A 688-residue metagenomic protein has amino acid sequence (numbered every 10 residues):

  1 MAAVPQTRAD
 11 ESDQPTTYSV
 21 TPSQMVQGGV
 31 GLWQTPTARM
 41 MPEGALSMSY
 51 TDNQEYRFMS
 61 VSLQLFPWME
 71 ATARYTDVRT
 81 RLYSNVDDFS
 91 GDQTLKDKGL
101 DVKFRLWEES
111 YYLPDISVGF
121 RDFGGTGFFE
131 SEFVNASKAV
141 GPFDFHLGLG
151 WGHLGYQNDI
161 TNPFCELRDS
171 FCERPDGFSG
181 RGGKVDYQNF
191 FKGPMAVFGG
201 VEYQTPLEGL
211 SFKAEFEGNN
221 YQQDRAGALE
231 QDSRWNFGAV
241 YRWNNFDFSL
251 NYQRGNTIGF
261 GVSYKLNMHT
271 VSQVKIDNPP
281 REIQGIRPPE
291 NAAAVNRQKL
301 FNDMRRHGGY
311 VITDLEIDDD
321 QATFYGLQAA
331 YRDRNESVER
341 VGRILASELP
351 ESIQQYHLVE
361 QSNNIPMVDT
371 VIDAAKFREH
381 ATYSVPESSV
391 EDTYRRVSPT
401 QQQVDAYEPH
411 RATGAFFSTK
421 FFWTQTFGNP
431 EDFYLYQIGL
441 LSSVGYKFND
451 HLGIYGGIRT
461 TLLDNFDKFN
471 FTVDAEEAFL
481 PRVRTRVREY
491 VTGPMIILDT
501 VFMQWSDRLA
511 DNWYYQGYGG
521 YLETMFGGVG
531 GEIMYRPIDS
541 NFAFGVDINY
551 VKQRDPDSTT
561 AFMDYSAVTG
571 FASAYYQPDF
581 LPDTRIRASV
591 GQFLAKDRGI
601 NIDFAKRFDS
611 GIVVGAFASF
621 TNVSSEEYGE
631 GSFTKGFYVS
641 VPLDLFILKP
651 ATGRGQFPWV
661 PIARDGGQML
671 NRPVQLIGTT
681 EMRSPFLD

Functional and structural regions predicted by a protein language model:
T7-F128, V140-G141, H153, V185 (+9 more regions): Transmembrane beta-barrel domains of Gram-negative outer membranes and organellar outer membranes
P42-L46, R57, P67-M69, Y112-I116 (+16 more regions): Outer-envelope beta-barrel architecture signal
L46-Y50, V61, A71-A73, V102 (+14 more regions): Membrane-embedded beta-strand positions of outer-membrane beta-barrel proteins
M48, M59-L63, L100-F104, V134-K138 (+11 more regions): Residues on the lipid-exposed face of transmembrane beta-strands in outer-membrane beta-barrel proteins
L65-P67, K103-S110, V140-P142, T205-L207 (+9 more regions): Outer-membrane beta-barrel proteins
A73-D101, R105, G119-F123, G127-S131 (+11 more regions): Outer-membrane beta-barrel translocator/channel fold
V271-D318: N-proximal, solvent-exposed amphipathic alpha-helical segments enriched in charged/polar residues
R332-Q354, S442: Short, non-transmembrane amphipathic alpha-helical segments
